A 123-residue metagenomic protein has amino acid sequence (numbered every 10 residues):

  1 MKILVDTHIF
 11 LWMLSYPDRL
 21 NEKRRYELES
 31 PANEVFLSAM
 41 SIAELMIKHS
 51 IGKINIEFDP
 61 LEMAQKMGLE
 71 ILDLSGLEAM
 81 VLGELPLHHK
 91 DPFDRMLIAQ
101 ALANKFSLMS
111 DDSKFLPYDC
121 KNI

Functional and structural regions predicted by a protein language model:
M1-L37, S50-E62, N104, S113-L116: Short, well-structured N-terminal submotif of metal-dependent ribonuclease cores
L37-S38, L74: Short glycine/serine/threonine-enriched helix-capping/active-site loop that flanks the nucleotide-sugar donor pocket
L45: Phosphate/NTP-binding elements of NTP-utilizing enzymes
E57, K66-S113: Active-site neighborhoods of divalent-metal-dependent phosphate/nucleic-acid chemistry enzymes
D119-I123: Active-site regions of enzymes building and remodeling cell-envelope glycoconjugates
